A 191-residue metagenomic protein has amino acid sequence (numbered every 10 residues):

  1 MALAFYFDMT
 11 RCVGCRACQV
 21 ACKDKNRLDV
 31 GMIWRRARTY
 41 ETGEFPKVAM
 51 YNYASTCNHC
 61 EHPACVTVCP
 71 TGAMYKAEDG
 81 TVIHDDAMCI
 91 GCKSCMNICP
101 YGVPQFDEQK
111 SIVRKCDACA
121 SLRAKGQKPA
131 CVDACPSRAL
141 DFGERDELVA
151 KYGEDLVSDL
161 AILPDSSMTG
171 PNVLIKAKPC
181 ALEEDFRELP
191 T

Functional and structural regions predicted by a protein language model:
M1-T191: Non-ligating segments of multi-cofactor redox enzymes
